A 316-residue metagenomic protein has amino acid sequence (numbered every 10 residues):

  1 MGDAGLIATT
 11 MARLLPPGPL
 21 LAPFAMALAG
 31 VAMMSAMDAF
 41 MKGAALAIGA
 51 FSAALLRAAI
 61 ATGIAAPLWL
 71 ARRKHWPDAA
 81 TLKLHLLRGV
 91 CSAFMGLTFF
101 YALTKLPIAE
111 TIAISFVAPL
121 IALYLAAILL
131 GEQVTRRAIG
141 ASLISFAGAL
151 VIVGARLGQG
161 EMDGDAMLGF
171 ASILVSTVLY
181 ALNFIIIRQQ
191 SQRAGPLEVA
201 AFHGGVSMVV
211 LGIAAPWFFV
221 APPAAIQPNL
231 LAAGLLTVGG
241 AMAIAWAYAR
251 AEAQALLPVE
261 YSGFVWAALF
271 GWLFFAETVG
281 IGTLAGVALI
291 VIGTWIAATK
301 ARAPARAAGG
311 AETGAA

Functional and structural regions predicted by a protein language model:
G2-L6, A22-P23, A47-F94, L179-N183 (+1 more regions): Transmembrane alpha-helices of multi-pass small-molecule transport proteins
L21-G30, W69, K74-T98, M167-S176 (+1 more regions): Loop-to-transmembrane-helix transition segments
F24-A27, A80-C91, V134-A147, A166-F170 (+2 more regions): Cytoplasmic-side transmembrane-helix entry/capping segments in multi-pass membrane proteins
I48-A61, Y101-A118, D165-L179, P223-T237 (+1 more regions): Structural signature of hydrophobic alpha-helical transmembrane segments
I112-V117, Q190-V206, A241-W272: Helix-helix packing/entry segments at the starts of transmembrane helices
P119-L143, V265-L284: C-terminal transmembrane-helix exit sites in multi-pass transporters
R137-R156, G282-A301: Hydrophobic transmembrane alpha-helices of multi-pass small-molecule transport proteins
Q159-V220, G309-A316: Transmembrane alpha-helical segments that form core, pore/gating elements of small-molecule transporters/exporters
